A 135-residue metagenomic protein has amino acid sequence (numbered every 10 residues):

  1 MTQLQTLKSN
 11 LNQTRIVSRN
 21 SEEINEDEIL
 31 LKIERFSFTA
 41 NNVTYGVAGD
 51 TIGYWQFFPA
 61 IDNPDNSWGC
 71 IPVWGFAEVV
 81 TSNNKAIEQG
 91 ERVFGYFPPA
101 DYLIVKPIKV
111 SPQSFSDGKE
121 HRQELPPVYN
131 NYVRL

Functional and structural regions predicted by a protein language model:
M1, N42-G46, G69: Generic detector of short, locally flexible boundary/turn motifs and exposed helical patches
M1-K8: Short, Gly/Pro- and small/polar-rich lid/capping loops
K8-N42, V47: A short N-terminal beta-strand-loop micro-motif at the entrance of redox/enzyme domains
L11, V43-Y45, I61-D65, K109-V110 (+1 more regions): Residue-level detector of solvent-exposed, low-hydrophobicity positions
I24-F36, D50-I104, K109: Glycine-rich beta-strand-centered segment in the early N-terminal region that forms part of a ligand/cofactor-binding
G46, W55, N130-V133: Compositionally biased, intrinsically disordered low-complexity regions enriched in proline and serine
R92-L135: NAD(P)H dinucleotide-binding glycine-rich loop of Rossmann-like/cofactor-binding domains, especially the beta1-alpha1
